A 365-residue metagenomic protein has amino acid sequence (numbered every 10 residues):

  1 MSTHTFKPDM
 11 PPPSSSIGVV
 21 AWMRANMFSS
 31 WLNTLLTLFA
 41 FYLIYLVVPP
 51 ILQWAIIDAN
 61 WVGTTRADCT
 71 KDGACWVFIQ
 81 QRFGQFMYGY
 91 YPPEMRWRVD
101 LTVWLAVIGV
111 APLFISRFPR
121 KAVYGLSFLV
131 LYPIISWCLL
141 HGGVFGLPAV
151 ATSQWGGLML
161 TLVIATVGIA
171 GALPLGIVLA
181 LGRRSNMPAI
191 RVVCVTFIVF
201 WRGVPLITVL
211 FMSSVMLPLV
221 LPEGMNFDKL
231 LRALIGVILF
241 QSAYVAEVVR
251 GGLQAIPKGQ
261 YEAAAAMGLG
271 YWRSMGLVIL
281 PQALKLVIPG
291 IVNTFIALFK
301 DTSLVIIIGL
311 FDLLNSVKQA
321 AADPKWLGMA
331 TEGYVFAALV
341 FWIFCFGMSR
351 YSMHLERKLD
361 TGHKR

Functional and structural regions predicted by a protein language model:
S2-R365: Transmembrane alpha-helices and adjacent helix-loop boundaries
